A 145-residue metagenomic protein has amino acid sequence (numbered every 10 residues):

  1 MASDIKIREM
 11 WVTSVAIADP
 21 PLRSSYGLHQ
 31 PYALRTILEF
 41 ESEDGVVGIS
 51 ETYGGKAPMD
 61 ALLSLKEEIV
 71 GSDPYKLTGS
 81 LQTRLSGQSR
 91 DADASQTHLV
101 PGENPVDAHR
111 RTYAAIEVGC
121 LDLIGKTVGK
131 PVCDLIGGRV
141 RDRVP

Functional and structural regions predicted by a protein language model:
A2-I49, Y53, D60: Structured beta-strand/loop patches that form or line metal/cofactor-binding pockets in enzymes
R8, A18, L22, D107 (+2 more regions): Cofactor-binding beta-sheet edge motifs in enzyme active sites
E9, E41-T127: Metal- or metallocofactor-binding catalytic centers and their adjacent structured scaffolds across diverse enzyme
I17-P21, Q88-S89, V144: Short, solvent-exposed polar/charged micro-motifs at secondary-structure junctions
P21, S25-G27, T52, S64 (+4 more regions): Residue-level preference for alpha-helix termini and adjacent loops
L28-P31, M59-A61, S86, G137 (+1 more regions): Short, surface-exposed, charged/polar-biased interaction segments
P31-A33, R111, R139: Short coil/turn motifs at beta-sheet boundaries
V118-P145: Glycine-rich, aromatic-flanked loop segments that form ligand/cofactor-binding clefts across common enzyme folds
